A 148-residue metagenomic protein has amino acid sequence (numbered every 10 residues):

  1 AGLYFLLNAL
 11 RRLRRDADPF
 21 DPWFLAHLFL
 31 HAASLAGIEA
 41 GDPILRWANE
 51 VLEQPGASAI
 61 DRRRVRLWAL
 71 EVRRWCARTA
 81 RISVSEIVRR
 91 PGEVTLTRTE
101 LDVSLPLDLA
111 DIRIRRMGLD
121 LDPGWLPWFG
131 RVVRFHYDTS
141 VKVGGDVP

Functional and structural regions predicted by a protein language model:
A1-P148: Short, compositionally biased pre-sequence/patch detector
